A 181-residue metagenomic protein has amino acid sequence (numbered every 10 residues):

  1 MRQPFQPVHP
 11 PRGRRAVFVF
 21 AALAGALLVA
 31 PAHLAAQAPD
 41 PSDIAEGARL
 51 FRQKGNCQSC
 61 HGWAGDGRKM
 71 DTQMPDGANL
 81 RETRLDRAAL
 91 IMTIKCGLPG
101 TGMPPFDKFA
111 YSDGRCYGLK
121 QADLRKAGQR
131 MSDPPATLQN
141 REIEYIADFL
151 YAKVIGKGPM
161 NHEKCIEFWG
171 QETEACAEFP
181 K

Functional and structural regions predicted by a protein language model:
M1-G13: N-terminal secretory signal peptides that target proteins for export/translocation
F18-A30: Bacterial N-terminal signal peptides
P31-A36: Sec/Tat signal peptide C-region and signal peptidase I cleavage site
Q37-A45, Q53-G55, W63, T101-K181: Flexible coil segments in periplasmic/lumen-exposed cytochrome c-class electron-transfer proteins
S59: Short, cysteine/histidine-rich loop/knuckle motifs that typically chelate Zn2+
K69-D76: Short cysteine/histidine-rich zinc-coordinating motifs and their immediately flanking basic loops
G77, R87-I91, I143, A147: Extracytoplasmic/secreted envelope proteins and their assembly/folding machinery, especially bacterial periplasmic
C96-G100: Glycine-rich, acidic and aromatic/proline-enriched surface loops and short helix-turn segments that act as binding
